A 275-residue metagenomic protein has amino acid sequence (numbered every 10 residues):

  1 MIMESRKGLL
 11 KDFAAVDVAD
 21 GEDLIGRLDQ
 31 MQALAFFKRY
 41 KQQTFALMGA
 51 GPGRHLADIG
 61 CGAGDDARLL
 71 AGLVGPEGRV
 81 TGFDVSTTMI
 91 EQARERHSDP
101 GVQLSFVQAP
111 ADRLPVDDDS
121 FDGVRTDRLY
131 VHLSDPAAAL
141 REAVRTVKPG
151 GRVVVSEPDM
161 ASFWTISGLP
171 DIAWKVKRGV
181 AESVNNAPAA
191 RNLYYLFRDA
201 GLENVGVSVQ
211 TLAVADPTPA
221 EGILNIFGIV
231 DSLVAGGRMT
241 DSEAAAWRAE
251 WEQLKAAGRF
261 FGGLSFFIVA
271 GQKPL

Functional and structural regions predicted by a protein language model:
M1-G26, K38: N-terminal, positively charged/glycine-rich alpha-helical extensions of SAM-dependent methyltransferases
L34, R152-P219: Conserved catalytic/acceptor-binding region of the Class I
A35-P52, L69, L73: Conserved alpha-helix/loop element of class I SAM-dependent methyltransferases that forms part of the SAM/SAH-binding
F37, G206-L275: Conserved Class I S-adenosyl-L-methionine
H55-I59, A63-R113, A138: Class I SAM-dependent methyltransferase SAM/SAH-binding core
D112-G123: A short acidic, Gly/Pro-enriched loop at the edge of an enzyme's catalytic core that lines a small-molecule cofactor
D122-P136: A short SAM/SAH-binding and catalytic strip from SAM-dependent methyltransferases
A137-R152: A short glycine-rich, Lys/Arg-flanked "PGG" loop and its adjoining helix->strand segment in the class I
